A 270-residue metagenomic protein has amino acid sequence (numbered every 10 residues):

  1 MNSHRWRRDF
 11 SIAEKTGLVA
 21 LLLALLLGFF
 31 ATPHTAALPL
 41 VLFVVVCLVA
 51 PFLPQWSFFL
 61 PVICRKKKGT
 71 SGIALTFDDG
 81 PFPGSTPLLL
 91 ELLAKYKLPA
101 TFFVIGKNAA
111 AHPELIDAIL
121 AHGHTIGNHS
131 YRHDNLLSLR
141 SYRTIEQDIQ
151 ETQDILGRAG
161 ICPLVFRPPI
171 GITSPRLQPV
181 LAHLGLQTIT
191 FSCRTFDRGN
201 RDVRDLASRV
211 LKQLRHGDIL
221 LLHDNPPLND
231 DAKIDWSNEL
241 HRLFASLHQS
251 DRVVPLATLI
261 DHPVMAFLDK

Functional and structural regions predicted by a protein language model:
M1-L75, P83-K95, F244-K270: N-terminal pre-catalytic segment of deacetylase/amide-hydrolase enzymes
L23-L27, V44, N128-S130, I189-S192 (+1 more regions): Short beta-strands and strand-loop turn motifs
V49-L137, E151, I155, I161 (+1 more regions): Active-site beta->alpha N-cap acidic-glycine motif
F77-D79, V104-G106, N128-S130, R167-I170 (+3 more regions): A cross-domain feature marking catalytic cores of carbohydrate-active enzymes and several ubiquitous metabolic/repair
L90-V104, H124-T125, S141-I172, P179-A182 (+2 more regions): CE4/NodB-like, metal-dependent polysaccharide N-deacetylase domain that modifies extracellular/periplasmic N-acetylated
H133-R140, L228-D231: A short acidic, helix-capping loop that chelates divalent metal ions and anchors anionic groups
I172, Q178-Q213, D251-P263: His/Asp/Glu-enriched short active-site or ligand-binding loop at hydrolase and phosphoryl-transfer sites
V210-I260: Catalytic grooves of carbohydrate-active enzymes
